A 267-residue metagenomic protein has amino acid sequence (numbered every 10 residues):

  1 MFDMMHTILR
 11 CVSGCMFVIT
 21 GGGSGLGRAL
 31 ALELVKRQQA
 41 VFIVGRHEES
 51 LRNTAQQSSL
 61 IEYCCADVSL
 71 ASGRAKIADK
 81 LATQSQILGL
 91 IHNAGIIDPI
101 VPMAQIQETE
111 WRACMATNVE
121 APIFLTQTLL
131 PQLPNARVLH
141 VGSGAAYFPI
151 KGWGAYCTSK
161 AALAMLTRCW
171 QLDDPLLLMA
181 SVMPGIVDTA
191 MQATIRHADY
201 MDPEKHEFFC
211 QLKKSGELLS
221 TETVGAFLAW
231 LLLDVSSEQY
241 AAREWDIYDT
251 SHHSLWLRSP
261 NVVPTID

Functional and structural regions predicted by a protein language model:
G23-S24: Conserved glycine-rich cofactor-binding loop
Q39-N53: Conserved glycine-rich Rossmann-like NAD(P)H-binding loop of the short-chain dehydrogenase/reductase
N93-P99: Conserved NAD(P)H cofactor-binding loop of Rossmann-fold oxidoreductase domains
V101-M103, E110-R112: Substrate-binding pocket helix/loop in short-chain dehydrogenase/reductase
T126, S159: Active-site helix of classical SDR
S143: Residue(s) in the substrate-gating loop at a strand-loop-helix junction that position the organic substrate next
S181-P184, T189, Y200-P260: C-terminal helical subdomain
